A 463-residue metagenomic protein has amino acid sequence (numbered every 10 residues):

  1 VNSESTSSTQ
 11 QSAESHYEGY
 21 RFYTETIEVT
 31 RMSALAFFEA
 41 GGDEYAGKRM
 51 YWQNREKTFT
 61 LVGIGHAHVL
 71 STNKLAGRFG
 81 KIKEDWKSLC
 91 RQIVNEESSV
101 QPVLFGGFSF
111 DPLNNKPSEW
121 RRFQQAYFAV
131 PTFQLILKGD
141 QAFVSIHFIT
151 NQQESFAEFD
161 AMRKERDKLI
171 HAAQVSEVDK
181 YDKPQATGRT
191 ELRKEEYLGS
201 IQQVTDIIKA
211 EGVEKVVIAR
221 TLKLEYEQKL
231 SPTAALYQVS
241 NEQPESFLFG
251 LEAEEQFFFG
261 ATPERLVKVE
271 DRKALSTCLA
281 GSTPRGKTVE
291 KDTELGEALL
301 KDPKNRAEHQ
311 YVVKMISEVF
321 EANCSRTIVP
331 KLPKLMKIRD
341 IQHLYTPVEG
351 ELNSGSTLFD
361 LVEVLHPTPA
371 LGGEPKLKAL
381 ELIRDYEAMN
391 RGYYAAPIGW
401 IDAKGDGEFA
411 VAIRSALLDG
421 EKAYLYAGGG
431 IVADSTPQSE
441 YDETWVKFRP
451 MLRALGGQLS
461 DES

Functional and structural regions predicted by a protein language model:
V1-E4, S15-T24, G139-L169, A261 (+2 more regions): Cytosolic ligand/metal-binding cores
V1-L75: An N-terminal JmjN-like helical accessory module and its immediate linker preceding a catalytic domain
W86-K215, T221, S325, S460-E462: Non-catalytic accessory segments adjacent to catalytic cores
F133-I136, L248-G250, F258-G260, R265-L266 (+2 more regions): Short beta-strand scaffold segments in enzyme catalytic cores
S176-R265, Q310-V312, I316, N323 (+1 more regions): Active-site pocket-lining segments that scaffold enzyme catalytic pockets across diverse folds
T190-K194, E225-K229, R285, D302 (+5 more regions): Hydrophobic alpha-helical scaffolding
Q203-I207, Q238-E242, S282, A298 (+7 more regions): Generic, well-ordered alpha-helical scaffold segments in large soluble proteins
P347-S463: Conserved hydrophobic core element of enzyme catalytic domains
